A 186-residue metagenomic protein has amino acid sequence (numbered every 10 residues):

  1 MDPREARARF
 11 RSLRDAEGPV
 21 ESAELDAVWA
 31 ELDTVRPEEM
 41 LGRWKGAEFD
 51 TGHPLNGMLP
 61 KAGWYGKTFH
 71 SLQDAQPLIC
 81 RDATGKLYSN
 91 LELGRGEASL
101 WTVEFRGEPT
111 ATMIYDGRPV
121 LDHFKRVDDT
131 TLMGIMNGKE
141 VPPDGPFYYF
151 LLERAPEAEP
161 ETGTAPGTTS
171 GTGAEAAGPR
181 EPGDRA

Functional and structural regions predicted by a protein language model:
M1-S99, P156-G167, G171, E175-A186: Amphipathic/hydrophobic helical signal segments and adjacent flexible N-terminal regions that mediate secretion
G42-P54, R106, P119-L121, V141-P142 (+1 more regions): Soluble, non-transmembrane catalytic domains of enzymes that act on hydrophobic metabolites at membranes
G46, A111-G117, G134-K139: Short beta-strand segments that buttress and anchor functional surface loops
Y65, Y88, Y115, Y148-Y149: Sequence-level detector for tyrosine residue identity
D74-L121, K125-T130: Contiguous, well-ordered beta-strand patches that form the walls/edges of small beta-barrel/beta-sandwich domains
V120-Y149: Short, compact, well-ordered microdomains
L151-R154: Mature, function-bearing regions of proteins
